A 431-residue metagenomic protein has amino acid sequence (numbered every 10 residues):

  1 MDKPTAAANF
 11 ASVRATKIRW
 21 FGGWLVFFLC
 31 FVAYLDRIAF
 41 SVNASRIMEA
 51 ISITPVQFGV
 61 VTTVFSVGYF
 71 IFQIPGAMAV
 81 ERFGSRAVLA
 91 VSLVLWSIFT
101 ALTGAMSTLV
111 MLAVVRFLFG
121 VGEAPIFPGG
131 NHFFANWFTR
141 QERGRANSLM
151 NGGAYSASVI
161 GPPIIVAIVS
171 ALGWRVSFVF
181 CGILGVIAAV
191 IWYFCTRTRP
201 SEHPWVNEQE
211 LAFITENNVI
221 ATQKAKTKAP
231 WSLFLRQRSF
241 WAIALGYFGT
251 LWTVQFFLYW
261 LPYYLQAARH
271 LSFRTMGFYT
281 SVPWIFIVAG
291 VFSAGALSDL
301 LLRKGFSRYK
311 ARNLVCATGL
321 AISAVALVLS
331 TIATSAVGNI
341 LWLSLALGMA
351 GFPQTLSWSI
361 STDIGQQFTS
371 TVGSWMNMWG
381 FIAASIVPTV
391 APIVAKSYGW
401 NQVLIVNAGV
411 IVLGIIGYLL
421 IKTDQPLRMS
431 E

Functional and structural regions predicted by a protein language model:
F21-P55, F257-P262: Extracytoplasmic
F40-S41, R236-A294, G351-Q354, W358 (+1 more regions): Extracytoplasmic gate region of multi-pass secondary transporters
S52, G84, A105-M111, G122 (+4 more regions): Helix-breaking motifs and short loop linkers at transmembrane-helix boundaries and internal kinks in secondary membrane
I71-V110: Conserved MFS/SLC helix-loop-helix module at the cytosolic interface between two early adjacent transmembrane helices
A87-A101, K310-L327, A408: Structural signature of the two symmetry-related core transmembrane helices
V115-A154: Cytoplasmic helix-loop-helix junction between adjacent transmembrane helices in 12-TM secondary transporters
M150, A154-H203: Helix-loop-helix hairpin linking two adjacent transmembrane segments in secondary transporters
Y309-L356: C-terminal transmembrane helical hairpin of 12-TM major facilitator-type secondary transporters
